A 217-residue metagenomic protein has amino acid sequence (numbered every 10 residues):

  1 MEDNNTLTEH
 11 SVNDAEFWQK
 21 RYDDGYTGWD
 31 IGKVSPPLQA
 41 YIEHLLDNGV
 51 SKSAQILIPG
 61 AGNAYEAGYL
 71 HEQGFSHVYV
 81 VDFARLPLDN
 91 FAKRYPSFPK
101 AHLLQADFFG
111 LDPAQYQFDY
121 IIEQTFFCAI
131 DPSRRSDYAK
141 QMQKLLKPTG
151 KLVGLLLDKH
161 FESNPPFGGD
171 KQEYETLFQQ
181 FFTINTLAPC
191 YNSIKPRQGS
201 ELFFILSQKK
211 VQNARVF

Functional and structural regions predicted by a protein language model:
M1-I58, G62-Y116, I130-F217: Class I (Rossmann-like) S-adenosyl-L-methionine-dependent methyltransferase catalytic domain, capturing the SAM-binding
D119: Conserved acidic residues
I122: A conserved beta-strand element that flanks and buttresses the S-adenosyl-L-methionine
T125, A129: Short catalytic micro-motifs in class I SAM-dependent methyltransferases
